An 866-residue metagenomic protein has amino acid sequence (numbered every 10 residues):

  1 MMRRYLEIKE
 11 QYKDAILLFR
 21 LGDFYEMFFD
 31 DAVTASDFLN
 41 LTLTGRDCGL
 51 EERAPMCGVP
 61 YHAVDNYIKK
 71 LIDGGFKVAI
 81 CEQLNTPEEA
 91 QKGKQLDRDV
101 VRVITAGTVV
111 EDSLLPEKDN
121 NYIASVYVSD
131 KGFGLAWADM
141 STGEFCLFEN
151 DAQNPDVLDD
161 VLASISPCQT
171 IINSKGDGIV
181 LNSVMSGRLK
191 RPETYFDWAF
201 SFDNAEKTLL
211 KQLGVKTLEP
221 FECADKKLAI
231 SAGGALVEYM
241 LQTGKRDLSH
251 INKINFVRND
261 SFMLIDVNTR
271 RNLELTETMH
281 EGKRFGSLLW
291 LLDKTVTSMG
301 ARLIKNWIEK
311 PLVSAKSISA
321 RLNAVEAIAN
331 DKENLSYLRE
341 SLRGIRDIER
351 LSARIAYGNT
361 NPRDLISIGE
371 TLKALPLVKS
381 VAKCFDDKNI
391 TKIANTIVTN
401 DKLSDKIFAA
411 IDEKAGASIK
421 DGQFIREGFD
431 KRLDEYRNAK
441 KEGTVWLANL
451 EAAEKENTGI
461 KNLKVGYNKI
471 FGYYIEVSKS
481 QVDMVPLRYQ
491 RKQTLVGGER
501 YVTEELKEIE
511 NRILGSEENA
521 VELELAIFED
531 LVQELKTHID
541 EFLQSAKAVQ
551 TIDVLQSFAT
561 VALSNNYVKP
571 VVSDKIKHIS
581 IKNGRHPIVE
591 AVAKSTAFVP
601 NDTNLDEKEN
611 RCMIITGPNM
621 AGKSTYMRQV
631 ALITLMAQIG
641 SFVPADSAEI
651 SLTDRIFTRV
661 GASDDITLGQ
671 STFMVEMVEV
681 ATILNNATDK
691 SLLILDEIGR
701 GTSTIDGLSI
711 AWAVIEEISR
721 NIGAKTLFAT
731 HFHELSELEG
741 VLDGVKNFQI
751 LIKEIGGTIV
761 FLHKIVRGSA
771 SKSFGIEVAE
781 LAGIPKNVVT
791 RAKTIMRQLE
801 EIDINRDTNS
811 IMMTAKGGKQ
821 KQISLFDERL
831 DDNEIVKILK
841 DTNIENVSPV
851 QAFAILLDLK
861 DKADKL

Functional and structural regions predicted by a protein language model:
M1-A327, S336, E340-A356, T360-A452 (+2 more regions): Charged catalytic and DNA/RNA-contacting regions of genome-maintenance and nucleic-acid-processing enzymes
M2, L18, F29, G58-I68 (+33 more regions): Amphipathic alpha-helical transducer elements in NTP-driven molecular machines
F29-A32, K226, V296-T297, W307 (+4 more regions): ATPase nucleotide-binding head domains, primarily ABC-like/P-loop NTPase cores
C81, T108-L115, D247, F385-N389 (+5 more regions): Active-site phosphate-binding and catalytic loops of NTP-dependent enzymes
L162, P167-S174, L181, E505-H538 (+3 more regions): Conserved catalytic alpha/beta cores of large enzymes that bind or transform nucleotide phosphates and polynucleotides
F200-T208, Q212-V215, L264, M279 (+5 more regions): Amphipathic heptad-repeat alpha-helical coiled-coil/stalk segments that mediate oligomerization, filament/stalk
Y357, N361, T371-A374, E427-G428 (+2 more regions): Charged, surface-exposed helical/loop "interaction arms" that form contiguous linear patches used for dimerization
K431-K441, W446, K821-D858, K862: C-terminal accessory/binding modules appended to enzymatic or scaffolding proteins
